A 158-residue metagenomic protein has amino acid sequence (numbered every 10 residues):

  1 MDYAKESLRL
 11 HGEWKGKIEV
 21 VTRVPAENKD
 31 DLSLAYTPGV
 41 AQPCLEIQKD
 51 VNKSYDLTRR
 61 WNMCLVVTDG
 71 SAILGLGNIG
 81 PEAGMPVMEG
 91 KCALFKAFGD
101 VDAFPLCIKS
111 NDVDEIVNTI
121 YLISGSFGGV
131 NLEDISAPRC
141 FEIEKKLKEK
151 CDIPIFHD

Functional and structural regions predicted by a protein language model:
M1-C151: N-terminal ligand-binding/catalytic initiation module
F156-D158: Active-site nucleophile and cofactor-binding loops and adjacent substrate-binding regions of central metabolic enzymes
